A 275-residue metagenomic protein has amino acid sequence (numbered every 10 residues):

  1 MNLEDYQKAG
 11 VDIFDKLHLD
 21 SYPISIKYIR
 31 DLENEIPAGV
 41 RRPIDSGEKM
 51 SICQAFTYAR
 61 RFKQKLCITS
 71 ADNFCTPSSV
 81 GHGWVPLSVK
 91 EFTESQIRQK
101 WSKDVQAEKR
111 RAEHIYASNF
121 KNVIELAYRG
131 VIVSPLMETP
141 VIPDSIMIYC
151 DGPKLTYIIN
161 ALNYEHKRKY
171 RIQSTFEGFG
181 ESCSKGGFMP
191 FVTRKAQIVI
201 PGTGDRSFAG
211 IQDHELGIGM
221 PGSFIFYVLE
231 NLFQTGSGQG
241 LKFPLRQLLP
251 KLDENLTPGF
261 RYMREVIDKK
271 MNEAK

Functional and structural regions predicted by a protein language model:
E4-K275: Acidic, serine/proline-rich low-complexity intrinsically disordered regions
